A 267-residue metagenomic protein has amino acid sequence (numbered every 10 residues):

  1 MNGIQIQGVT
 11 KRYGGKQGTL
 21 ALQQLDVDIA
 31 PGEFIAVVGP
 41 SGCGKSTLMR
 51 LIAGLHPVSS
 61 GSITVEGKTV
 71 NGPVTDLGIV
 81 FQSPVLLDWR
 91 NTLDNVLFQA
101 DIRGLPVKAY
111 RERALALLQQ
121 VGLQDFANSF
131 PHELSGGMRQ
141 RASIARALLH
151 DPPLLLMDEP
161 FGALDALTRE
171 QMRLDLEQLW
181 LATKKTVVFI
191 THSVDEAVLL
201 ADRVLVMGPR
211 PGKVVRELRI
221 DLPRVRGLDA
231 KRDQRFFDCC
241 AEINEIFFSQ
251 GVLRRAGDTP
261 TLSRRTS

Functional and structural regions predicted by a protein language model:
V38-P40: The feature captures the beta-strand-to-loop junction immediately N-terminal to the Walker
A53: Helix-to-loop junction immediately C-terminal to a conserved catalytic motif
S60-P73, R113: Conserved ABC transporter NBD signature motif
R90-F98: Short coil-to-helix segment of the ABC ATPase nucleotide-binding domain corresponding to the Q-loop/switch region
L97, D101, K108-F126, Q178: Conserved ABC ATPase "signature" region
S129-H132, H150: Conserved signature/switch motifs of ABC ATPase nucleotide-binding domains
I144: Hydrophobic anchor residue at the start of the ABC signature
